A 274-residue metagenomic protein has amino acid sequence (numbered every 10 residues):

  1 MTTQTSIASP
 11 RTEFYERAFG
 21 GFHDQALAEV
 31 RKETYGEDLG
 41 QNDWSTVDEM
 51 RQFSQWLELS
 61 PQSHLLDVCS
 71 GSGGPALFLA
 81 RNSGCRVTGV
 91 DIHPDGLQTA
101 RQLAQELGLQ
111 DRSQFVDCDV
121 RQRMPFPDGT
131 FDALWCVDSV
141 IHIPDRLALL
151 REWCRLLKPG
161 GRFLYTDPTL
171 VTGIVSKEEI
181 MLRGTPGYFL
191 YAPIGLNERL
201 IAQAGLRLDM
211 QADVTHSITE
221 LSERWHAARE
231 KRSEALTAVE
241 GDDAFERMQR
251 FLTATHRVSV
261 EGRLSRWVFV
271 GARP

Functional and structural regions predicted by a protein language model:
M1-E33: N-terminal, positively charged/glycine-rich alpha-helical extensions of SAM-dependent methyltransferases
D43-P61: Conserved alpha-helix/loop element of class I SAM-dependent methyltransferases that forms part of the SAM/SAH-binding
H64-V68, S72-Q122: Class I SAM-dependent methyltransferase SAM/SAH-binding core
M124-A133: A short acidic, Gly/Pro-enriched loop at the edge of an enzyme's catalytic core that lines a small-molecule cofactor
L147-R162: A short glycine-rich, Lys/Arg-flanked "PGG" loop and its adjoining helix->strand segment in the class I
P168-Y188: Short, glycine-/aromatic-enriched active-site segment of Class I SAM-dependent methyltransferases
L190-G205: Short alpha-helix
M210-P274: Conserved Class I S-adenosyl-L-methionine
